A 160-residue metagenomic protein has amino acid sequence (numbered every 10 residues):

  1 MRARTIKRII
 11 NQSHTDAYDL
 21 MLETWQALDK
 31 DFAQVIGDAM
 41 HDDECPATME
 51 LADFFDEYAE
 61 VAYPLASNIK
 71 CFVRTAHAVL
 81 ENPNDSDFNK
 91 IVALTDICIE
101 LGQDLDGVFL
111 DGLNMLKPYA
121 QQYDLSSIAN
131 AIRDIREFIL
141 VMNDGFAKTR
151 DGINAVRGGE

Functional and structural regions predicted by a protein language model:
M1-E160: Sequence/structural signature of long amphipathic alpha-helices that form protein-protein interaction faces
